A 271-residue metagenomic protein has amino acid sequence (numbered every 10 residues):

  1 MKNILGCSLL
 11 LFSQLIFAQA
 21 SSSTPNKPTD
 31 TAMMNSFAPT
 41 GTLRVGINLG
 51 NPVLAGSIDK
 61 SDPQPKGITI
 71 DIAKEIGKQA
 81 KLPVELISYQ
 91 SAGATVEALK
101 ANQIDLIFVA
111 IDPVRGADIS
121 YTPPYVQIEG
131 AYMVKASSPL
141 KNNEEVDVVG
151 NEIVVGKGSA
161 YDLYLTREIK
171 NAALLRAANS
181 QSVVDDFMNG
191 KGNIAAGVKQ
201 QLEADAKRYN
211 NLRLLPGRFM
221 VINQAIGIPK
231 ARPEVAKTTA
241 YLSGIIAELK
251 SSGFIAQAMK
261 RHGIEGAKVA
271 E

Functional and structural regions predicted by a protein language model:
S13-A18: N-terminal signal peptide c-region/cleavage motif recognized by signal peptidases
S21-A110, S252, R261: Extracytoplasmic small-molecule ligand-binding "clamshell" domains of the periplasmic binding protein/Venus flytrap
S23-P28, G67-Q79, S138, E144-N151 (+3 more regions): Extended ligand-binding regions for polar small-molecule ligands
T42-L49, P65-K66, E144-S159, A173-L174: Short loop->beta-strand "edge-of-pocket" segments that line small-molecule binding or catalytic clefts across diverse
L49, Q127-V134, K199, E203-I246 (+1 more regions): Periplasmic-binding protein-like
A55-D62, A73-P83, D147-V149, G158-N179 (+3 more regions): Ligand-binding cleft/hinge of the Venus flytrap
I70, K74, K78, P83-D147 (+1 more regions): Acidic, polar ligand-binding/catalytic clefts
G93, A110-D118, Y164-R167, M188-V221: A ligand-binding cleft/hinge motif common to bilobed small-molecule-binding domains
